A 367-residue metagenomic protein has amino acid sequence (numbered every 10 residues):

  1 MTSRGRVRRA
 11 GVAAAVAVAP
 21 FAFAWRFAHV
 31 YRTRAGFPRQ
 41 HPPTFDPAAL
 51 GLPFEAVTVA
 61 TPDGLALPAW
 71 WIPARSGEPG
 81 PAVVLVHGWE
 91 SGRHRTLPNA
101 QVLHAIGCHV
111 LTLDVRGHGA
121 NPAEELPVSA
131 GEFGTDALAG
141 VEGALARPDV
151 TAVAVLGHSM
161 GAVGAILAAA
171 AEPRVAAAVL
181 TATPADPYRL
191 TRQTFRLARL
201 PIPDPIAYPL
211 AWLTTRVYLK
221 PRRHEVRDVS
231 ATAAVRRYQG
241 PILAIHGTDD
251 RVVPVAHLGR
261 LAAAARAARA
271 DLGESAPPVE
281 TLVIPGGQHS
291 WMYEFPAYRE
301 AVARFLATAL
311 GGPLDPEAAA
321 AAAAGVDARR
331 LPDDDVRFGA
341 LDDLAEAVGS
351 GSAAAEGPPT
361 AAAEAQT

Functional and structural regions predicted by a protein language model:
R9-A60, A319-A324, P332-G349, A361-T367: An N-terminal hydrophobic leader/cap segment in hydrolases
P79-G88: Short beta-strand element of the alpha/beta-hydrolase
G88-V102, V115: The serine-hydrolase catalytic nucleophile loop
I106, H118-P148, A152: Catalytic nucleophile-loop/oxyanion-hole region of alpha/beta-hydrolase and closely related hydrolase-like folds
L167-H224, A233-A234, W291, P296: Hydrolase active-site cap/lid region
R237-Y238, A244-H246, D250: Short beta-strand/loop motif that positions the catalytic acidic residue of the alpha/beta-hydrolase fold
R251-H257: Conserved alpha/beta-hydrolase "acid-adjacent" motif
G259-A262, A270-G351, A361-T367: C-terminal catalytic histidine-bearing segment of alpha/beta-hydrolase fold enzymes
